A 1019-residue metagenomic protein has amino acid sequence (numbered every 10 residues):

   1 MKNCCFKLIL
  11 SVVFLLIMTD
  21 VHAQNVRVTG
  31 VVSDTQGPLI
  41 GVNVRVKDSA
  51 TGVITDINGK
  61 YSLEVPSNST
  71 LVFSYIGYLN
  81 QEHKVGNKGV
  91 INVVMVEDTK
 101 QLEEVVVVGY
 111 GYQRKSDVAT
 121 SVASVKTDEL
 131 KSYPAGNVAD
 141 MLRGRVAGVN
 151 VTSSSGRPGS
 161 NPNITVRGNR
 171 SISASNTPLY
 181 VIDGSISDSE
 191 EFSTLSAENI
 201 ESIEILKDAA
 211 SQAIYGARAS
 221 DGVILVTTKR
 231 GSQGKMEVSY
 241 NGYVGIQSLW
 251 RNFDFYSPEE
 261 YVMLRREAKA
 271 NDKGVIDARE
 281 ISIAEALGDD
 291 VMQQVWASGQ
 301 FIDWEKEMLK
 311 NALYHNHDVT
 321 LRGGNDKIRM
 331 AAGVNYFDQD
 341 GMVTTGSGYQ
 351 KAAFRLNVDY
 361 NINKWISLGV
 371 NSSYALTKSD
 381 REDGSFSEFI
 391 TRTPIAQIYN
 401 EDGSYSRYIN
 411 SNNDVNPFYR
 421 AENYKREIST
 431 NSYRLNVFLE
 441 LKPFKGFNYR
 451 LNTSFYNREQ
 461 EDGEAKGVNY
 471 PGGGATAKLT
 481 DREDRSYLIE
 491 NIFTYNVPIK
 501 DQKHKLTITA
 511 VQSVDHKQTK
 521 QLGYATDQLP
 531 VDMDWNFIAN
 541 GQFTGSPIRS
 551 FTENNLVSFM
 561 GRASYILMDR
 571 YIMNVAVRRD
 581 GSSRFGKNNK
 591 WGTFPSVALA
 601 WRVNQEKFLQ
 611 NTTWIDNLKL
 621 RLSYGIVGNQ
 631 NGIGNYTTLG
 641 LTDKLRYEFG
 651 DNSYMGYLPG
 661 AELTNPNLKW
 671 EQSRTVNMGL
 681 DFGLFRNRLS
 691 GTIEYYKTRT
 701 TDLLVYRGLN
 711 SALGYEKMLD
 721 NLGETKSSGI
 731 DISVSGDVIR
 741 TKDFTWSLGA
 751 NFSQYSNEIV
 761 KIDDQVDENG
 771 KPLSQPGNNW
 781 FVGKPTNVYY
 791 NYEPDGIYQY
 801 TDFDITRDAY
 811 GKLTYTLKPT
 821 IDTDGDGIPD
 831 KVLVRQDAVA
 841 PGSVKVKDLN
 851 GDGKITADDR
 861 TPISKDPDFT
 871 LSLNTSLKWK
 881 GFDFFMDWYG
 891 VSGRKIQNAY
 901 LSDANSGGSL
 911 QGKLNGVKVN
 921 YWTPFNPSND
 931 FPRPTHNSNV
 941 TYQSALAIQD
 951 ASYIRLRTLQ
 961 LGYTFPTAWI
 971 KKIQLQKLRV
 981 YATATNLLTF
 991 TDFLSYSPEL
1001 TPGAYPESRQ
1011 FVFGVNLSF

Functional and structural regions predicted by a protein language model:
M1-R355, Y360-I362, S367-G369, R434 (+4 more regions): Short, small/polar-rich motifs associated with maturation and membrane association, primarily at protein termini
V44, F73, Y180, Y399 (+3 more regions): Short aromatic-centered micro-motifs
L130, N176-T177, H315, N357-L376 (+4 more regions): Extracellular/periplasmic, surface-exposed regions of secreted and cell-surface proteins
A139-R145, L719-K726, E768-Y789, P862-S876 (+4 more regions): C-terminal extracellular loops and terminal segments of Gram-negative outer membrane beta-barrel proteins
L225-T227, G679, S733, N874-K878 (+2 more regions): Residues within well-ordered beta-strands of beta-sheet-rich folds
S239-V295, D720, D737-T861: Conserved small-residue
S248, E307-M308, T613, K878-Y942 (+2 more regions): C-terminal beta-signal and adjacent terminal beta-strands/loops of Gram-negative outer-membrane beta-barrel proteins
I398, G467-T476, E648-G660, L709-M718 (+1 more regions): Solvent-exposed loop segments that connect transmembrane elements
